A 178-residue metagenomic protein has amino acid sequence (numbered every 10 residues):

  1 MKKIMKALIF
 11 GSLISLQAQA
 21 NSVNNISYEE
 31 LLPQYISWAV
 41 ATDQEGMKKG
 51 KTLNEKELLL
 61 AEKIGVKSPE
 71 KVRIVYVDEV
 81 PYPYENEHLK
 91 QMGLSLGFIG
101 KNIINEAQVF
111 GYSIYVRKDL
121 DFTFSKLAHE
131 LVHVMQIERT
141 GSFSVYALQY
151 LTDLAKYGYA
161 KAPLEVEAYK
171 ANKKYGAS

Functional and structural regions predicted by a protein language model:
M1-K6: Positively charged n-region of N-terminal signal peptides that target proteins for export
A7-S15: Bacterial N-terminal signal peptides
A20-E85: A metal-dependent hydrolase signature that marks the N-terminal structural subdomain at the beginning of catalytic folds
T42-G50, Y115, D121, L154-G158: Second-shell loop/turn segments in exported
E87-F124: Active-site scaffold of zinc-dependent metalloenzymes
F110, L120-D121, S125, I137-V166: Post-HEXXH active-site segment of zinc metalloproteases
A128-V132, Q136: Short active-site segment of divalent metal-dependent hydrolases/proteases that encodes the spacing between
